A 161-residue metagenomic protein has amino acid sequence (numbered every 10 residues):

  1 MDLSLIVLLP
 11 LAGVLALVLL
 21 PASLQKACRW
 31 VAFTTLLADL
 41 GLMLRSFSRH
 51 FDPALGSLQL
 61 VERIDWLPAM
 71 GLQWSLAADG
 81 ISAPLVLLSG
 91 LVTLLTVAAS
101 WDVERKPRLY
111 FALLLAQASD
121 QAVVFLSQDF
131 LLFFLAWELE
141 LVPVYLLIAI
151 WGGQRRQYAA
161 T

Functional and structural regions predicted by a protein language model:
M1, A12, P68-M70, A118-D120 (+1 more regions): Short hydrophobic "helix-edge" motifs at membrane interfaces and signal-peptide entry regions
M1-L9, A78-S89, F130-P143: Structural signature of hydrophobic alpha-helical transmembrane segments
D2, L17-L114: Transmembrane helix-loop-helix hairpins at membrane boundaries of multipass inner-membrane proteins
L8, V18, W66, W101 (+3 more regions): Tryptophan-centered motif/residue detector
L9, G13, T35-A38, V92 (+2 more regions): Transmembrane alpha-helical core residues of multi-pass small-molecule transporters, especially secondary transporters
V14-L17, L95, Y145, A149: Hydrophobic transmembrane alpha-helices
L24-C28, L109-A116, D120-T161: Alpha-helical multi-pass transmembrane bundles of energy-transducing inner-membrane proteins
